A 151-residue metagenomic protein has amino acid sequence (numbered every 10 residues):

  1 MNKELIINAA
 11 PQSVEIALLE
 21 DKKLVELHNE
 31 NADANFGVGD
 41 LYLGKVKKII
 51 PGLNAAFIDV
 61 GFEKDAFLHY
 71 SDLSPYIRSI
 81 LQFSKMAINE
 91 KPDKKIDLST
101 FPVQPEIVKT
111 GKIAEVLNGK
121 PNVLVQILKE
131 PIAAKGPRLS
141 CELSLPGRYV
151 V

Functional and structural regions predicted by a protein language model:
M1-V151: Single-stranded RNA-binding surfaces
